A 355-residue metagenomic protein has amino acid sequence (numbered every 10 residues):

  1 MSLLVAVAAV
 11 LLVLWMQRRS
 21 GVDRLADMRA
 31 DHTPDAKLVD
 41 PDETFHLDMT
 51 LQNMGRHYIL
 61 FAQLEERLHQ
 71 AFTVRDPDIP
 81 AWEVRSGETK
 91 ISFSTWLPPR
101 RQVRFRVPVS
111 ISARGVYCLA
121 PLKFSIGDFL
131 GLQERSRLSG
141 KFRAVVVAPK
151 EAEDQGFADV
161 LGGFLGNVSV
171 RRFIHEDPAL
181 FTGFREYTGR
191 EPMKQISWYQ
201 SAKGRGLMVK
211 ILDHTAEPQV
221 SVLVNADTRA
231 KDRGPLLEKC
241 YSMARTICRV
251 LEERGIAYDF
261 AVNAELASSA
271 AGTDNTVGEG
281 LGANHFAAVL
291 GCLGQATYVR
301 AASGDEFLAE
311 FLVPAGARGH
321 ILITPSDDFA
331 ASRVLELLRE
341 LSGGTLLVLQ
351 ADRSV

Functional and structural regions predicted by a protein language model:
M1-R24, M28, H46-D48, A71 (+3 more regions): Von Willebrand factor type A / integrin I
L12-A270: An amphipathic, basic-hydrophobic helix/alpha-beta surface used to engage anionic, phosphate-rich ligands or surfaces
L60, D232, L281-N284, S332: Active-site-proximal flexible loops/turns
V84-S92, G278-A288: Glycine-rich, flexible loop segments associated with nucleotide phosphate handling
A179, K239-S242, L281-G291: Generic recognition of short, well-ordered alpha-helical interface segments
